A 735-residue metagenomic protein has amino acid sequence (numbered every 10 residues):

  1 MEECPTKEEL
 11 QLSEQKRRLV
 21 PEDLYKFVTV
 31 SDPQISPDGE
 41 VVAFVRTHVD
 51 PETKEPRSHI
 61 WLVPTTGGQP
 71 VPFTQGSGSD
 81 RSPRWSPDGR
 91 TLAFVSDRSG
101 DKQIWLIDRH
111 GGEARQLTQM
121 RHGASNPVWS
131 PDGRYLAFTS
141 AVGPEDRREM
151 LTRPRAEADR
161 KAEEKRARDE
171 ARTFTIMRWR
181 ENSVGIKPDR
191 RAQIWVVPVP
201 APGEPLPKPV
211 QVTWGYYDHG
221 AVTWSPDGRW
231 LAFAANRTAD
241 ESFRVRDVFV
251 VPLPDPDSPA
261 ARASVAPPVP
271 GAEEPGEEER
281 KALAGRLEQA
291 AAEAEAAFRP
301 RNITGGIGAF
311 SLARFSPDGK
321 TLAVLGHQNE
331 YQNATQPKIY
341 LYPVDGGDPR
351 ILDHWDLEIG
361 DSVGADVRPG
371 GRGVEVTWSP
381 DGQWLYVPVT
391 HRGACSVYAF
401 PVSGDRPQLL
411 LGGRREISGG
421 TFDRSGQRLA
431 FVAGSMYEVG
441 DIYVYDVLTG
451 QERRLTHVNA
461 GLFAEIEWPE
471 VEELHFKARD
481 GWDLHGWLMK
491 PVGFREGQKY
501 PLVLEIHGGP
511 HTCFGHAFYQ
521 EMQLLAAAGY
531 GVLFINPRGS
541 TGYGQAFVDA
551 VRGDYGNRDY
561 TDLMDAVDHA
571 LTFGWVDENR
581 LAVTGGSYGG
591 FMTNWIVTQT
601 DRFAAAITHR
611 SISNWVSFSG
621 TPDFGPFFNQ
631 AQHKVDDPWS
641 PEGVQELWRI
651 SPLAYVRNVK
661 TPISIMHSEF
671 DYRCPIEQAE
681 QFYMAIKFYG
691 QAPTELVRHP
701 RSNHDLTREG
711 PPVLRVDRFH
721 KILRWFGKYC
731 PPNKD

Functional and structural regions predicted by a protein language model:
D32-Q34, A137-T139, A167-I176, R180-N182 (+10 more regions): Non-catalytic accessory segments flanking enzyme active sites
P37-D38, P87-D88, P131-D132, P226-D227 (+3 more regions): Residue-level detector of Asp-centered blade-edge/turn motifs that repeat once per structural unit in beta-propeller
V42, L92-A93, L136, G228-L231 (+3 more regions): Hydrophobic beta-strand positions that form the internal "hydrophobic ladder" of WD40/Gbeta-like beta-propeller blades
R46-H59, T74-R81, A93-W105, E113 (+12 more regions): A flexible loop/linker signature enriched in serine peptidases of the S9 family
P64-G68, D108-G112, V199-G203, L253-P256 (+3 more regions): Short loop/turn segments that connect beta-strands within beta-propeller blades
D257-G276, R280-K281, R286: Intrinsic, low-complexity polybasic segments
V458-N579, G586, G620, F624: Cap/lid segment of the alpha/beta-hydrolase catalytic domain
F534-D735: Active-site-proximal cap/loop segments of hydrolase catalytic domains
